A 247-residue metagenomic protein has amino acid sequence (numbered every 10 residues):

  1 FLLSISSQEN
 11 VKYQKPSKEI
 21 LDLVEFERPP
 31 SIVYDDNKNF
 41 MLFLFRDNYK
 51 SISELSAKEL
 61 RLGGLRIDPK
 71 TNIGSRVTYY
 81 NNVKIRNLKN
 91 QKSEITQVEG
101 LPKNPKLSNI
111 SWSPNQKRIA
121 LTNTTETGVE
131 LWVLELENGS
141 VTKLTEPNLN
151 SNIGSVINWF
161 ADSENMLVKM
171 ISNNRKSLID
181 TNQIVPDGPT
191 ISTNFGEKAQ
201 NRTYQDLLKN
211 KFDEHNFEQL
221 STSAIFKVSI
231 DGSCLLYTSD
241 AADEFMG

Functional and structural regions predicted by a protein language model:
L2-S4: N-terminal signal peptide c-region/cleavage motif recognized by signal peptidases
S6-S239: Beta-propeller folds
Y237-G247: Single conserved hydrophobic/aromatic residue that forms the stacking wall/gate of nucleotide- or nucleobase-binding
